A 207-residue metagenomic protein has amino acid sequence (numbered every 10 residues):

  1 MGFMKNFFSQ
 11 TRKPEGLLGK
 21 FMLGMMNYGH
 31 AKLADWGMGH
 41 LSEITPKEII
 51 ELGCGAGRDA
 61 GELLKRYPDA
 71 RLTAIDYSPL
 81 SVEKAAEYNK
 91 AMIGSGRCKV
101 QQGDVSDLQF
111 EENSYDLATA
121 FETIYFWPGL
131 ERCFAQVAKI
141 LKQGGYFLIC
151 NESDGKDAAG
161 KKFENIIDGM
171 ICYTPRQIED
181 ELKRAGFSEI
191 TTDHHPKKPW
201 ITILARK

Functional and structural regions predicted by a protein language model:
G2-N6, E15-N27, Y146-L204: C-terminal alpha-helical "lid/dimerization" subdomain adjacent to the S-adenosyl-L-methionine
R12: S-adenosyl-L-methionine
N27-K47: Conserved alpha-helix/loop element of class I SAM-dependent methyltransferases that forms part of the SAM/SAH-binding
E48-D107: Class I SAM-dependent methyltransferase SAM/SAH-binding core
S106-L117: A short acidic, Gly/Pro-enriched loop at the edge of an enzyme's catalytic core that lines a small-molecule cofactor
L117-L130: A short SAM/SAH-binding and catalytic strip from SAM-dependent methyltransferases
E131-Q143: A short glycine-rich, Lys/Arg-flanked "PGG" loop and its adjoining helix->strand segment in the class I
